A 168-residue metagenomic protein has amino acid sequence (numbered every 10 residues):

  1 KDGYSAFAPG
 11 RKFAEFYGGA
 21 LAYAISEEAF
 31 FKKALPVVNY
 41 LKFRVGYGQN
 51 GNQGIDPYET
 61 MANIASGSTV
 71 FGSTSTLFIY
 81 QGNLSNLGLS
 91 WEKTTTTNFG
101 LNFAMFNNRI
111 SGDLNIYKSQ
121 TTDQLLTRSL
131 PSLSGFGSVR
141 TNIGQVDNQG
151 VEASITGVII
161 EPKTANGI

Functional and structural regions predicted by a protein language model:
K1-I168: Extracellular/periplasmic, surface-exposed regions of secreted and cell-surface proteins
